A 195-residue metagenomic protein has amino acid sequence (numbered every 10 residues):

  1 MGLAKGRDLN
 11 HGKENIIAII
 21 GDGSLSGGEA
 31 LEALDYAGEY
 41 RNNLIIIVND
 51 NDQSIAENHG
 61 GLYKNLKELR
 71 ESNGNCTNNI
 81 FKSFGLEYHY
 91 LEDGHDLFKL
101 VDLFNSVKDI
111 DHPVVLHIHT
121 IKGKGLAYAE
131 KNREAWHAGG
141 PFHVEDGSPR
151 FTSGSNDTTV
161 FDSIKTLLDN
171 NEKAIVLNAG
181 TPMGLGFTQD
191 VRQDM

Functional and structural regions predicted by a protein language model:
M1-I17, L86-L103, H112, I121-M195: Thiamine diphosphate
M1-L91, H95-V107, Q193-D194: Thiamine diphosphate
